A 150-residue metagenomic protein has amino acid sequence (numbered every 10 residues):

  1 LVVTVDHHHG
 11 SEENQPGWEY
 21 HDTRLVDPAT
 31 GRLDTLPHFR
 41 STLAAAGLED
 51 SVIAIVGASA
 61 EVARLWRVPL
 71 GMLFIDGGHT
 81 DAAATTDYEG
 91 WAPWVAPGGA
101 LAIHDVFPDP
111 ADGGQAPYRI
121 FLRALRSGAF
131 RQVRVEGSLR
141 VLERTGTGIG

Functional and structural regions predicted by a protein language model:
L1-G150: S-adenosylmethionine/decaboxylated-SAM
